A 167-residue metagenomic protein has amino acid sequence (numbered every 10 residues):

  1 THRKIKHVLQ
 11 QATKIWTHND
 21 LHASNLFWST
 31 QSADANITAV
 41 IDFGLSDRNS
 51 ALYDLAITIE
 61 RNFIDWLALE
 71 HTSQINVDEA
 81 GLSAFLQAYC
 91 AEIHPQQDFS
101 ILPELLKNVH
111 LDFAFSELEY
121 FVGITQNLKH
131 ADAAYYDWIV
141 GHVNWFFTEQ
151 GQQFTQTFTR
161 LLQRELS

Functional and structural regions predicted by a protein language model:
T1-H18, F27-N36: ATP-dependent phospho-/nucleotidyl transfer catalytic cores
H7-Q10, I93-D98: Surface-exposed helix-capping loop/turn segments at secondary-structure junctions
V8, A12, W16, D42-S50 (+1 more regions): A short glycine-/small-residue-rich loop at the edge of a beta-strand within enzyme catalytic domains
L21: Hydrophobic HxD+1 residue recognition
N25-I57, R61: Catalytic activation segment of kinase domains across protein kinase-like and atypical kinase folds
L52-I93, V109-N127: Active-site activation/catalytic loop segments of kinase-like enzymes and analogous catalytic loops in related
Q96-L106: All-alpha amphipathic helical-bundle segments outside canonical DNA-binding/catalytic cores that form hydrophobic
F113-S167: ATP/Mg2+ or Mg2+-diphosphate-binding catalytic cores that bind nucleotide phosphates or diphosphates via glycine-rich
